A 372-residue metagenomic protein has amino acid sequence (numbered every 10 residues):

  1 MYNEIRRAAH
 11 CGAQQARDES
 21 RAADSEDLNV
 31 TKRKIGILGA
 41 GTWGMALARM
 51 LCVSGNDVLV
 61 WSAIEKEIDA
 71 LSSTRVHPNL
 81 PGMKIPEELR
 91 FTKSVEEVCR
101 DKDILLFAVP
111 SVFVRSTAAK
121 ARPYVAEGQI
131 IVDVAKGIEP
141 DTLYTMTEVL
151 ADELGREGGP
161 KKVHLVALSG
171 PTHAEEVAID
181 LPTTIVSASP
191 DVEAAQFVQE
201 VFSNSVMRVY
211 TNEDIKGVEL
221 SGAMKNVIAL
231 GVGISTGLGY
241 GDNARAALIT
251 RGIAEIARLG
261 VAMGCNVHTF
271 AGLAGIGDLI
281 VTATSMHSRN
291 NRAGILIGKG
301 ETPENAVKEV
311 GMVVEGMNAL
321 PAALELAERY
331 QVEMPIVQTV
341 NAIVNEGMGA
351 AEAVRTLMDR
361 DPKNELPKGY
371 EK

Functional and structural regions predicted by a protein language model:
Y2, R21, V232-T236, V261-A271 (+2 more regions): NAD(P)-dependent Rossmann-like dehydrogenase/reductase catalytic/cofactor-binding core
A8, G12-A13, R17-R21: Short, low-complexity intrinsically disordered segments enriched in A/P/G/S/L with frequent Arg, especially at protein
D27-K84, R90-K93, K120: NAD(P)+-binding Rossmann beta1-loop-alpha1 motif at the extreme N-terminus of oxidoreductases
I85, T92-R100, I104-D180, V198: Rossmann-like NAD(P)(H) cofactor-binding subdomain of soluble oxidoreductases
R100-D101, M224, I276: Alpha-helix C-terminal capping/helix-to-coil transition sites in glycosyltransferase folds
F113, Y124, V149, R156-H164 (+2 more regions): Internal alpha-helical scaffold of NAD(P)-dependent oxidoreductase catalytic cores
D133, H164-S169, V209-E213, G272 (+1 more regions): General beta-strand structural signal in soluble alpha/beta enzymes
